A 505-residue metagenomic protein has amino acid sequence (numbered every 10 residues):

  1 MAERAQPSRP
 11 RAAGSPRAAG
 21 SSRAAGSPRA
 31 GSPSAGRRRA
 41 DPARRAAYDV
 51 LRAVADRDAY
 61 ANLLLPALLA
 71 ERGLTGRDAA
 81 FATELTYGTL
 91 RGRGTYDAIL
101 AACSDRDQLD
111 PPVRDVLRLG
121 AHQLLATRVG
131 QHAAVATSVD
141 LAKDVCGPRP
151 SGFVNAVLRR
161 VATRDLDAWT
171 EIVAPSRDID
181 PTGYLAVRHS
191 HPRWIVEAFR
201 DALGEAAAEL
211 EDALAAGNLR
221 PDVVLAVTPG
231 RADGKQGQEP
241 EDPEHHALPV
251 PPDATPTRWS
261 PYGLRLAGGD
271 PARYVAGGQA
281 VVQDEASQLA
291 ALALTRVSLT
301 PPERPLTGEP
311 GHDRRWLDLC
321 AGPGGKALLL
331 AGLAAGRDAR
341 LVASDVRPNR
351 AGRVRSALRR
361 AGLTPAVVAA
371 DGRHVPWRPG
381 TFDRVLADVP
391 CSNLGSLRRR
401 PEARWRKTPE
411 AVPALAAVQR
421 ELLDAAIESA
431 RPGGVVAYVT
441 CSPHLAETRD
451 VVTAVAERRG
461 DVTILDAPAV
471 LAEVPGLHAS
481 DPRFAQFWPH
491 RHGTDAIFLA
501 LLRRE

Functional and structural regions predicted by a protein language model:
M1-E505: S-adenosylmethionine
